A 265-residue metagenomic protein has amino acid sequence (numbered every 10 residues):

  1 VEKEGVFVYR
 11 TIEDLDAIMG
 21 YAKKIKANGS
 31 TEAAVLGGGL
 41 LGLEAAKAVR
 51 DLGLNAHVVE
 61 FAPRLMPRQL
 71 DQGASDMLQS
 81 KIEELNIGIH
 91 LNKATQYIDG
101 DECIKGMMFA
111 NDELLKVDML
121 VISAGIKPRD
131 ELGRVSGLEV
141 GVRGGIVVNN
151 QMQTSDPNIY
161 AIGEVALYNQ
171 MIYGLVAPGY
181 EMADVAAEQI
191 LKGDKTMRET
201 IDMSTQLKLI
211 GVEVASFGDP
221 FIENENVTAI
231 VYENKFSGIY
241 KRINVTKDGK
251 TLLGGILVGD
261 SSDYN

Functional and structural regions predicted by a protein language model:
E2-A27, D99-M108, E113-E188: FAD-site-proximal beta/loop scaffold in flavoenzymes
A22-G29, G88, E139-R143, G193-S204: A short alpha-helix-loop-beta-strand transition element characteristic of N-terminal alpha/beta dinucleotide-binding
S30-E32, G53, I104, Y240 (+1 more regions): A general structural motif
E32-A34, L40-Y97, G179, M197-I210: Rossmann-like dinucleotide-binding cores of NAD(P)H-dependent redox enzymes
V165-D263: Mid-to-C-terminal Rossmann-like scaffold of FAD/NAD(P)H-dependent oxidoreductases
